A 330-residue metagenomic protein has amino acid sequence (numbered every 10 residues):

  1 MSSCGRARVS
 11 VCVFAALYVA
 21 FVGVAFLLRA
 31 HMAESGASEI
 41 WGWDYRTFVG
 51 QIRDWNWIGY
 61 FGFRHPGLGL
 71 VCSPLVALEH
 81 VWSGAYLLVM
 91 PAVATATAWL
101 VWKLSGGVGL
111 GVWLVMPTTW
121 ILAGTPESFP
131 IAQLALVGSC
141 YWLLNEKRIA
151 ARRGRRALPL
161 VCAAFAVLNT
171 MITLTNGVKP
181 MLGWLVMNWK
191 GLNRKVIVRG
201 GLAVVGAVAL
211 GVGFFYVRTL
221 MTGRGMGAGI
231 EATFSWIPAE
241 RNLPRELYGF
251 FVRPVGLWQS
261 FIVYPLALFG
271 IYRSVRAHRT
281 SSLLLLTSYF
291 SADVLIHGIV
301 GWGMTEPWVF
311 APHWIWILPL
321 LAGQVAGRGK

Functional and structural regions predicted by a protein language model:
M1, N188, G256-T280, L320: Hydrophobic, aromatic-rich transmembrane alpha-helices and their immediate juxtamembrane boundary segments
M1-S2, N145-R152, G177-G206: Perimembrane helix-loop-helix junctions
V24, V198-V263: Membrane-lumen/periplasm interface segments of specific transmembrane helices in polyprenyl phosphate-linked
W57-V81: Short hydrophobic/aromatic helix or loop-helix immediately within or flanking a transmembrane segment in polytopic
L88-G106, F269-R273: Transmembrane-helix motifs of polytopic, lipid-linked glycan transferases
G124-I131: Short acidic/glycine- and proline-prone juxtamembrane loop motifs at membrane-interface regions of multi-pass membrane
I131-A151, I317-L321: Specific aromatic-rich, kink-prone transmembrane helix
R153-W184: Membrane-interface alpha helices of multi-pass inner-membrane proteins
